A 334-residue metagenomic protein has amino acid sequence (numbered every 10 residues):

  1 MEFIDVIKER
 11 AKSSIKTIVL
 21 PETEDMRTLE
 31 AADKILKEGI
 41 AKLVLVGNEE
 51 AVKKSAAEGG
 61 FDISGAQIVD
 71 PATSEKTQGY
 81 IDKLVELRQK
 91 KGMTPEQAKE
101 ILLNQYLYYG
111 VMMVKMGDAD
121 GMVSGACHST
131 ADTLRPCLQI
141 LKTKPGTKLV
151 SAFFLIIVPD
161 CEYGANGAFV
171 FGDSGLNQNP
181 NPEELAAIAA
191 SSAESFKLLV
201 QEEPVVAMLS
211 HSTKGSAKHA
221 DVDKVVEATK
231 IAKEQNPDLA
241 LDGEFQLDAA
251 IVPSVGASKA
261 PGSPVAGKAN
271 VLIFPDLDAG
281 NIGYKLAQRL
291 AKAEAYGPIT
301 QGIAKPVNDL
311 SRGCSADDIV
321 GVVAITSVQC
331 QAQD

Functional and structural regions predicted by a protein language model:
M1-A266, V271-D334: Anion-binding alpha/beta catalytic cores of soluble intermediary-metabolism enzymes, centered on
